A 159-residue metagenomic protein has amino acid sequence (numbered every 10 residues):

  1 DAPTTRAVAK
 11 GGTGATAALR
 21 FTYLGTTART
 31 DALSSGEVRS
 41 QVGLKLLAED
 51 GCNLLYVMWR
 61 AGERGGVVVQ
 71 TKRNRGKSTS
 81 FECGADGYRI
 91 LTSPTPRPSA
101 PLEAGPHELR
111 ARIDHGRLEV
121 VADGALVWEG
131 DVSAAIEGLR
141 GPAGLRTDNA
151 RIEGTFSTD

Functional and structural regions predicted by a protein language model:
A2-C83: Secretory/extracellular carbohydrate-interaction modules and structurally similar beta-sandwich "look-alikes"
A17-L19, V42, L109, A143 (+1 more regions): Hydrophobic residues positioned within well-ordered beta-strands of beta-sheet architectures
L19-F21, A104-A122: Short tryptophan-centered beta-strand motifs in secreted/extracellular beta-sheet-rich domains of glycan-recognition
D50, I113-H115, N149: A generic beta-sheet turn/junction motif
Y56-V57, E129-D131: Residue-level detector of high-confidence beta-strand sites
G76-E108: Short, aromatic/His-centered strand-loop micro-motif at the edge of beta-sheets
V121-E129: Short strand-turn-strand beta-turns centered on an Asx-Gly dipeptide
A134-D159: Ligand-recognition surfaces built from glycine- and aromatic
